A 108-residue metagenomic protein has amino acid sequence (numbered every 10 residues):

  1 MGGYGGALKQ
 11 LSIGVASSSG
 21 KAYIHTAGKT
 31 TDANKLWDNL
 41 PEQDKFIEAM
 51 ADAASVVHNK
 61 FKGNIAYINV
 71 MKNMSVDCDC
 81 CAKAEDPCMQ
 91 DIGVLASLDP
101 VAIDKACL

Functional and structural regions predicted by a protein language model:
M1-L108: Extended, low-polarity segments enriched in aliphatic/aromatic residues
